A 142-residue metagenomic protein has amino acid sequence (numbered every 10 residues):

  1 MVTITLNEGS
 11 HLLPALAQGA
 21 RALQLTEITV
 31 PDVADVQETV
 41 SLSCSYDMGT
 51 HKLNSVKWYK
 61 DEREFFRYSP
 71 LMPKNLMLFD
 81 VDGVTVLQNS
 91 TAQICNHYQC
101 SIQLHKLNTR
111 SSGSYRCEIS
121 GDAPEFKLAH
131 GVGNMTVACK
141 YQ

Functional and structural regions predicted by a protein language model:
M1-G19: Cleavable N-terminal signal peptides of Sec/SRP-targeted secreted and luminal proteins
I4-L6, E27, V86: N-terminal compositionally biased, intrinsically disordered segments and leader/signal-like regions
G9-S10, E27-V33: Short beta-strand/loop turn elements enriched in aromatics
P14-E27, Y59-E64, G131-Q142: Flexible inter-domain hinge/linker segments at boundaries of tandem extracellular adhesion modules
L25-V30, C100-Q103: Short structured motifs
V30-N54, Y59-E64, K106-S111, S120-L128 (+1 more regions): Surface-exposed loops and adjacent edge beta-strands of modular extracellular domains
S43, V86-N134: Ligand-binding face of N-terminal immunoglobulin V-set domains in extracellular IgSF glycoproteins
G49-V86: N-terminal V-set
